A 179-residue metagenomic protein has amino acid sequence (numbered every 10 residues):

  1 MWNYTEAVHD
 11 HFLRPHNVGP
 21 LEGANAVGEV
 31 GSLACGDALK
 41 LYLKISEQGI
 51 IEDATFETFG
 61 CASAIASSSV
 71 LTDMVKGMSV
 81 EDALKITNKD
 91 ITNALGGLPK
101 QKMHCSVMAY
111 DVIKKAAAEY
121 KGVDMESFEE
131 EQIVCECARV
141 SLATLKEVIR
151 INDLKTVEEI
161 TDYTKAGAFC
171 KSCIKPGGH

Functional and structural regions predicted by a protein language model:
M1-L21: Polybasic, low-complexity association/targeting segments
R14, V18-Q48: Structured beta-strand/loop patches that form or line metal/cofactor-binding pockets in enzymes
C35, K44-Y110: Active-site- and interface-proximal helix/loop "cap" or "latch" segments in soluble metabolic and energy-transducing
G49-F59, M125-Q132, L154-F169: Immediate flanking context of iron-sulfur cluster ligation sites
T58-V70, K100, E131-A143, T164-H179: Local cysteine-cluster metal-coordination motifs and their immediate loop/turn environment, predominantly Fe-S cluster
D73, R139-N152: Amphipathic, charged-and-aliphatic alpha-helical interface segments that function as noncatalytic docking
S79-D82, D153-V157: Short, charged, surface-exposed loops that flank catalytic or proteolytic processing sites
A109-V123: Stable alpha-helical structural segments in soluble proteins, enriched in small hydrophobic residues
